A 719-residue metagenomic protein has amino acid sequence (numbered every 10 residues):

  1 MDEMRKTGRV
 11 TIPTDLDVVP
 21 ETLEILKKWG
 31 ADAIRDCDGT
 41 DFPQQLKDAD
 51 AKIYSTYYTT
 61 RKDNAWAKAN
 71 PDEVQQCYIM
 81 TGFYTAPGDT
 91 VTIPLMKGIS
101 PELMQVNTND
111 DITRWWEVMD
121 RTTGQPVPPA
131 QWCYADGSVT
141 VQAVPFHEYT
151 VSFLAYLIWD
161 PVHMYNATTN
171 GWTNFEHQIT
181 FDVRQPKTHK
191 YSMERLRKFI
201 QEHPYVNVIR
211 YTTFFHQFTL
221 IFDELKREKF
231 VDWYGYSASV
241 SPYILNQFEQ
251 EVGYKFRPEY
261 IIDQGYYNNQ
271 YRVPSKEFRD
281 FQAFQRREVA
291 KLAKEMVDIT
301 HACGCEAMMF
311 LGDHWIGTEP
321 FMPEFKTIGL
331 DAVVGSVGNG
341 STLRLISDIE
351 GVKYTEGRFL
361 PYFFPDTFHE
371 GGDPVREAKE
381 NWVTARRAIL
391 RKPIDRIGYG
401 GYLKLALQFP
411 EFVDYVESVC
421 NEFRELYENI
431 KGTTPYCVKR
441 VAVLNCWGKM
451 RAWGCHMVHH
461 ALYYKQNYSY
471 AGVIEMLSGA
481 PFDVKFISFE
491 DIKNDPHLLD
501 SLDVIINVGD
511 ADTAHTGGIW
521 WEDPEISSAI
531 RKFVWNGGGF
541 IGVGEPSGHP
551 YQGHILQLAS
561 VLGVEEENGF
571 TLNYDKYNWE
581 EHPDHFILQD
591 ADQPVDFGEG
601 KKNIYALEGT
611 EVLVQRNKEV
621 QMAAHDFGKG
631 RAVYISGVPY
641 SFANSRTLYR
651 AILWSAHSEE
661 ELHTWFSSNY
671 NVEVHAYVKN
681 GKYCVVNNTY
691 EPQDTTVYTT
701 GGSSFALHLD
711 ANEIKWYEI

Functional and structural regions predicted by a protein language model:
D2-R61, A65-P101: Noncatalytic N-terminal accessory/assembly modules of large enzymes
G8-T14, A31-C37, G171-K190, V273-A290 (+8 more regions): The substrate-binding groove and active-site-proximal loops of carbohydrate-active enzymes, especially glycoside
V10-L23, D38-D41, M309-T318, I474-L498: A short, well-structured beta->alpha microelement
T11-K52, R195-T212, F325, A332-V333 (+3 more regions): Catalytic domains of carbohydrate-active enzymes, especially glycoside hydrolases
L46, A65-A67, L196-R197, N207-F214 (+11 more regions): Hydrophobic targeting/anchoring helices
P71-T327, L345, K431: Polysaccharide-binding and catalytic clefts of secreted carbohydrate-active enzymes
L220-D223, F230, K404-V438, S478 (+4 more regions): Extracellular ligand-binding/catalytic regions of CAZymes and related secreted enzymes and adhesion modules
G517-Q593, G598: A glycine-rich, often tryptophan-bearing local segment used as a flexible ligand/cofactor-contacting loop or short
